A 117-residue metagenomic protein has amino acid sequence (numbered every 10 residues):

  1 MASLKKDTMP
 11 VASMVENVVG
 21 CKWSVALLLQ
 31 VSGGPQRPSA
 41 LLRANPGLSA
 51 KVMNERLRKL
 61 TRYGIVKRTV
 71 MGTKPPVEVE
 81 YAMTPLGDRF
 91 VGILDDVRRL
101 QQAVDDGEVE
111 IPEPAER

Functional and structural regions predicted by a protein language model:
M1-D7: Long, low-complexity, charged/polar intrinsically disordered regions in eukaryotic proteins
T8-R58, Y63, T73-K74, E78-E80: N-terminal helix-turn-helix DNA-binding core of bacterial DNA-binding proteins
P10, L29, P85-R117: Amphipathic alpha-helical dimerization/coiled-coil segments that flank or bridge DNA-binding/regulatory modules
T69-M71: Conserved catalytic-core motifs of GNAT/GCN5-like acyltransferases
